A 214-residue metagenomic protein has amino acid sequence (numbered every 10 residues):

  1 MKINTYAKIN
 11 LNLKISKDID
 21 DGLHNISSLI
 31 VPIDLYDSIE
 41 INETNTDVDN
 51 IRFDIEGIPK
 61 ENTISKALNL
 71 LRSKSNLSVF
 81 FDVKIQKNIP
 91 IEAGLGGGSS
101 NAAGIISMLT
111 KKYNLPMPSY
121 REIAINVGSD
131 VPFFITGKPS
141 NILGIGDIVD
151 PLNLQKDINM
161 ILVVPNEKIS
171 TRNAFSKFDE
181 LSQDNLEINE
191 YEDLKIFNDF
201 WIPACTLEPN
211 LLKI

Functional and structural regions predicted by a protein language model:
M1-A93, T110-K111, V164-E167: ATP-binding N-lobe of GHMP and related small-molecule kinases
K2-S28, N114-I214: ATP-dependent small-molecule kinase catalytic core of the GHMP/sugar-kinase superfamily and closely related
E56-T63, G97, N101, I123 (+1 more regions): Generic, well-ordered alpha-helical segments
E61, G94-G97, L207-I214: A broadly tuned preference for mixed-charge, low-complexity surface segments
I64-L68, I105, I214: Generic structural signal for hydrophobic residues
L71-R72, I106, G128: Generic helix-packing signal
A93-E122, F133: DPxDG-like acidic metal-binding loop motif
